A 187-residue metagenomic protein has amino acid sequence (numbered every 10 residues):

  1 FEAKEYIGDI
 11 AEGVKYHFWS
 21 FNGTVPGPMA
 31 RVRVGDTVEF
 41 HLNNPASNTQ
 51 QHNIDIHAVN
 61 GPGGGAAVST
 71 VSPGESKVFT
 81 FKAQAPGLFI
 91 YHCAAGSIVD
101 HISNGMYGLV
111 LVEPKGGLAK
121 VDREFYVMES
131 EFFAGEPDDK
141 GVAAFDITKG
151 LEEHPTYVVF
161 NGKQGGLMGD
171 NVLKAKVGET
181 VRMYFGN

Functional and structural regions predicted by a protein language model:
F1-H52, I56-V68, P73-V78, D122 (+1 more regions): N-terminal, post-signal-peptide metal-ligating segments of extracellular/periplasmic oxidoreductases, dominated by
E2-K4, A94, E113, M128-F132 (+2 more regions): Structured loops at beta-to-helix junctions and adjacent beta-edge loops in soluble globular domains
N44-A46, A85, A95-S97: Surface-exposed loop/turn motifs at beta-strand-loop junctions within extracellular Ig-like and Fibronectin type III
S47-T49, P86, S103, K120: A cross-taxa feature marking solvent-exposed loop/turn segments within ectodomains of secreted and single-pass membrane
F79-Q84: Short, hydrophobic beta-strand segments
S97-S103: Short acidic/polar inter-strand loop motif in beta-rich domains
S103-A134, D139-K140, F145-K149: Extracytoplasmic/periplasmic copper-protein system
